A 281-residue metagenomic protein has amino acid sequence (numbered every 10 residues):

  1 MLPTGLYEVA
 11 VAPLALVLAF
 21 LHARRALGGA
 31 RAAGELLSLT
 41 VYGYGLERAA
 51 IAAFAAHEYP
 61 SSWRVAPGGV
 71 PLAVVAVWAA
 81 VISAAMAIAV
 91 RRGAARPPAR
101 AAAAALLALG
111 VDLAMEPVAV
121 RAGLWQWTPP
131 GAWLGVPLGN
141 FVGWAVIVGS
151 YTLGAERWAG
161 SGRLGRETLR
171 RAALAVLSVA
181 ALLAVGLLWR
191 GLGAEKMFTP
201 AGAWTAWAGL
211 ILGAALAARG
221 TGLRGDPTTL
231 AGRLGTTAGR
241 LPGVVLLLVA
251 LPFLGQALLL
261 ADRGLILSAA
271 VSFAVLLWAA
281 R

Functional and structural regions predicted by a protein language model:
M1-R281: Aromatic-rich, lipid-facing transmembrane alpha helices and their immediate juxtamembrane interface loops in integral
